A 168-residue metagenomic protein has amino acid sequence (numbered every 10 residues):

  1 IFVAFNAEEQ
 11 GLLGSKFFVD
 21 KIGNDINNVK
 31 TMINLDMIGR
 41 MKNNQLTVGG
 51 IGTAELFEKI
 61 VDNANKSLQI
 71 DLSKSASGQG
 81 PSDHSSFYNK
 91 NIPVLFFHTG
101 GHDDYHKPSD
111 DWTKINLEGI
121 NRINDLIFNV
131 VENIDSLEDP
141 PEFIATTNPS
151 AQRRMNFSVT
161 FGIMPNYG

Functional and structural regions predicted by a protein language model:
I1, D103-N148: His/Asp/Glu-rich mid-to-C-terminal helical/loop segments that flank catalytic regions of hydrolases
F2, F18, F87, I127 (+1 more regions): Hydrophobic, well-ordered secondary-structure elements that form the walls of internal hydrophobic environments
F5-G100, N116-I120: Metal-dependent peptidase/peptidase-like ectodomains
N6-A7, I22, V94, I123-N124 (+3 more regions): Generic hydrophobic/packing signal
I38-G39, D103, Y167-G168: Active-site/binding-pocket entry motifs
R40, K107, R122, R153-R154: Arginine residue identity/basic-tract feature
V94-H98, Y105, F161, P165: Long, contiguous hydrophobic alpha-helical segments, chiefly transmembrane helices and signal peptides
P141-G168: PDZ/PDZ-like peptide-tail recognition elements
